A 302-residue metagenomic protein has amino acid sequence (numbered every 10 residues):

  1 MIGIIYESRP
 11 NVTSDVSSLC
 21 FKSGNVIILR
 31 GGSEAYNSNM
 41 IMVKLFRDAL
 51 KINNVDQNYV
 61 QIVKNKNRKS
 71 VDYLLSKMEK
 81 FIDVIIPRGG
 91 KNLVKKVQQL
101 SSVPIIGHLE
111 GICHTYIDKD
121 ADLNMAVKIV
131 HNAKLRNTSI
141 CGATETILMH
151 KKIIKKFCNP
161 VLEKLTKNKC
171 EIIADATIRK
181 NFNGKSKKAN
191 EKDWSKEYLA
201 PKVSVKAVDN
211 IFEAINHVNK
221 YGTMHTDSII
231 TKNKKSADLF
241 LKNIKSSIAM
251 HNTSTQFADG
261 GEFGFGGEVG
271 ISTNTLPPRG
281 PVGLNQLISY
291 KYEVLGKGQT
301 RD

Functional and structural regions predicted by a protein language model:
M1-D120, N124: Rossmann-like NAD(P) dinucleotide-binding subdomain of oxidoreductase/dehydrogenase enzymes
S8, D15-V26, I52, V94-A200 (+1 more regions): ALDH superfamily catalytic-core signature
V12, S38, M42, S70 (+13 more regions): General structural feature for long, well-ordered alpha-helical segments within catalytic domains of soluble enzymes
N53-V60, N137-A143, E171-T177, T226-I230 (+1 more regions): Flexible, glycine/charged-enriched surface loops at secondary-structure junctions
V63-N65, H108, D175-T177, V208 (+2 more regions): Conserved beta-strand termini and adjacent loop/short-helix elements that scaffold enzyme active sites in alpha/beta
D83, E145, S247: Conserved acidic residues
N190-D302: Conserved C-terminal structural/oligomerization subdomain of aldehyde/semialdehyde dehydrogenase
